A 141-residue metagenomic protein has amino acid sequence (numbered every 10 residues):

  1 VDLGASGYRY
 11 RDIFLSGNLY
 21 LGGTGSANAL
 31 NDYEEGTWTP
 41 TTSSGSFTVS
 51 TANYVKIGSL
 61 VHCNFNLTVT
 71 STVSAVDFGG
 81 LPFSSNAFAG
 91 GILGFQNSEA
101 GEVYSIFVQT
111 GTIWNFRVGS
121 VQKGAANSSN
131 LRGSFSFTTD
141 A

Functional and structural regions predicted by a protein language model:
V1-S44, N64, V69: Intrinsic low-complexity, repeat-rich intrinsically disordered segments enriched in small/flexible residues
F47-T51, N66-A141: Extracellular jelly-roll beta-sandwich "head" domains, especially the C-terminal globular C1q domain
V61: Substrate-binding and catalytic surfaces of secreted/luminal carbohydrate-active proteins
